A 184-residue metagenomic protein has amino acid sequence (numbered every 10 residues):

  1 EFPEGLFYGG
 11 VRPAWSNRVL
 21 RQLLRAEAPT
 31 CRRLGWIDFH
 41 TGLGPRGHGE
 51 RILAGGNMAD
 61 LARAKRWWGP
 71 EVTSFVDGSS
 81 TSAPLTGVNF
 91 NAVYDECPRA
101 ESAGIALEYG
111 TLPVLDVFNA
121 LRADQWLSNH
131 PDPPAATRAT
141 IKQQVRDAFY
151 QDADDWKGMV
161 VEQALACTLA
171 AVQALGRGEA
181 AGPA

Functional and structural regions predicted by a protein language model:
E1-A184: C-terminal accessory segments enriched in acidic
